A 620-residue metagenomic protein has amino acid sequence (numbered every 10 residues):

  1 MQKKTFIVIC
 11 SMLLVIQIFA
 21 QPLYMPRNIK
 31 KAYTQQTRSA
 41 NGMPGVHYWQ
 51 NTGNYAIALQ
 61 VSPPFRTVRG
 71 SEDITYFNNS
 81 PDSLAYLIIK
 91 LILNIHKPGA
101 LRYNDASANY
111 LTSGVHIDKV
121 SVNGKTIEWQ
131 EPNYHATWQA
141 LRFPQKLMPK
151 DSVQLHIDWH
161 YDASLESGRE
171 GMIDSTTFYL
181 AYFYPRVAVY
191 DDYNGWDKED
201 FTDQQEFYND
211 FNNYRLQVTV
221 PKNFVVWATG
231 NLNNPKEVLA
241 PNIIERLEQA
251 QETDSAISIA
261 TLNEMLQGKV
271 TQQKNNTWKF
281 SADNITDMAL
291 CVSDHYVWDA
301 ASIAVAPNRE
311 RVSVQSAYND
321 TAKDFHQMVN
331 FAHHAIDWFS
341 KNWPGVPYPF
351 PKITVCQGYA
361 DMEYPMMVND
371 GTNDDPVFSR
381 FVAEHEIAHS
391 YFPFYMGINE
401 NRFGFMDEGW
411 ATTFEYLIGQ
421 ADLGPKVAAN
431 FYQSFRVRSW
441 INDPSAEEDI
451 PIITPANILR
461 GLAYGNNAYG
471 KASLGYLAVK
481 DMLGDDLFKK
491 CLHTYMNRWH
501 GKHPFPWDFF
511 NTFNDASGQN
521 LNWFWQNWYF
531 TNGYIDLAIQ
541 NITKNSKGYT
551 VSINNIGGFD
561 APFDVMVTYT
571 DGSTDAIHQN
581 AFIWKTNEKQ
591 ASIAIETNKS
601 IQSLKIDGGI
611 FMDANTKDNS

Functional and structural regions predicted by a protein language model:
Q2-T5, Y24-Y33, T52-G53, F280 (+1 more regions): Hydrophobic alpha-helical and helix-loop surface patches within well-folded domains that function as non-catalytic
A20-R69, N522-W523, N527: N-terminal, polar/Ser/Thr-rich
P26, T67, F77, A108-T176 (+6 more regions): A surface-exposed beta-strand-loop module
A40-H47, I95-F143, E166-I173, N234 (+6 more regions): Solvent-exposed beta-strand/loop surfaces of large extracellular or lumenal domains
E72-I74, I89-L91, D151-L165, L216-K222 (+2 more regions): Short, hydrophobic/aromatic-enriched beta-strand segments in well-ordered soluble domains
G99-L111, H160-Y214, P235, F611-S620: Glycine/proline-rich low-complexity spacer/linker segments in large multi-domain proteins
D191, E206-E384, T413: Hydrophobic helix-coil surface modules that form long, contiguous segments used for peptide/substrate interaction
W227, L521, I535, I542-D607: Beta-strand-rich binding/interaction modules
